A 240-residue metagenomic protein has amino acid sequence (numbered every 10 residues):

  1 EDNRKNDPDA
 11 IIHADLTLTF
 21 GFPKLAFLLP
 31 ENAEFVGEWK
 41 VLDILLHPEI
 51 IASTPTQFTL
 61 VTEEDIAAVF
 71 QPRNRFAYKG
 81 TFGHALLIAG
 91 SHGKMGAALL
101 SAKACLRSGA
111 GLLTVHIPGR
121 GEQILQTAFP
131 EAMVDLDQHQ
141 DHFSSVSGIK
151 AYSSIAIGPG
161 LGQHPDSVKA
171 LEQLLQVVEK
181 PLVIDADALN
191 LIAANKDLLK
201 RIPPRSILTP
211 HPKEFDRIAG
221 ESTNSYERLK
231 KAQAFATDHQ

Functional and structural regions predicted by a protein language model:
E1-L16: Conserved phosphate- and dinucleotide-binding cores of soluble alpha/beta proteins, encompassing both enzyme active
L16, F22-A186, N190-L208, P212-Q240: Small-residue (G/A/S/T)-rich helix-start motifs and N-terminal tracts that mark the onset
